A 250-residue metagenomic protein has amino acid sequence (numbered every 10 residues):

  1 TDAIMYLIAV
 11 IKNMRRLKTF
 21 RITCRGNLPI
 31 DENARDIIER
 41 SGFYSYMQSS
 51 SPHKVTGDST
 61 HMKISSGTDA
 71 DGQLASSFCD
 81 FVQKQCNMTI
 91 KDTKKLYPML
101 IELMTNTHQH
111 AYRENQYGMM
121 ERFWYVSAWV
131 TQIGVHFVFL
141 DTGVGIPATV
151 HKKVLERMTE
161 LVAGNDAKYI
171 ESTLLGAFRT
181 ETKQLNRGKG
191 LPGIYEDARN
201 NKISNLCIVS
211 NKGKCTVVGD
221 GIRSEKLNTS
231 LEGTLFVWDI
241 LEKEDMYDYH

Functional and structural regions predicted by a protein language model:
T1-Q48: Amphipathic alpha-helical interaction surfaces in cytosolic regulatory modules
V10, I90-T131, L191-A198: Conserved ATP-binding N-box helix of the HATPase_c
T19-R21, R35-S45, S49, K54-D69 (+1 more regions): Interdomain "switch/hinge" adjacent to the Bergerat
M62-M88, P147, K153-R179, E196: Helix-loop-beta hinge of the Bergerat
I133-F137, T234: Short beta-strand element(s) in the Bergerat
D141: Acidic ATP/Mg2+-coordinating residue in the GHKL
V144: Glycine-rich G1-box
V154, M158-H250: Flexible, glycine-/charge-rich segments associated with ATP-binding catalytic modules
